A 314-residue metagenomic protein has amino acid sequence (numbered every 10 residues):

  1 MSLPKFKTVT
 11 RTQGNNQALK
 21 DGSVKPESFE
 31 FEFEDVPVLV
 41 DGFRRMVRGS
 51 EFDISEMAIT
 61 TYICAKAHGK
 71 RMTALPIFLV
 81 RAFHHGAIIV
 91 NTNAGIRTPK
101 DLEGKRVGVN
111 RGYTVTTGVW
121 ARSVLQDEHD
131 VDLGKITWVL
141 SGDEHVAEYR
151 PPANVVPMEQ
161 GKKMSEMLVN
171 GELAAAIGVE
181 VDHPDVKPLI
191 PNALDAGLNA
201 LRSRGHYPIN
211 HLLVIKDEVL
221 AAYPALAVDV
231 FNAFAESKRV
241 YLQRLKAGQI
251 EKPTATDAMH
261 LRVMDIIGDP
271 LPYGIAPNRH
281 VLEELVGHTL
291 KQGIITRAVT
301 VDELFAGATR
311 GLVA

Functional and structural regions predicted by a protein language model:
M1-K7, I96-R106, I267-G268, K291 (+1 more regions): Immediate post-signal peptide segment of exported/extracytoplasmic ligand-binding proteins
K7, R11-V131, W138-H145: Short, glycine-/small- and polar/acidic-enriched structural segments that line small-molecule recognition paths
F33-R45, R97, L133-V169, H260-V263 (+1 more regions): Short helix-initiation/N-cap motifs at beta->coil->alpha
A153-K246: Pocket-lining segment of extracytoplasmic ligand-binding domains
V214, L220-K291: Secondary-structure end/capping motifs
A276-A314: Long, low-complexity C-terminal extensions of enzymes
